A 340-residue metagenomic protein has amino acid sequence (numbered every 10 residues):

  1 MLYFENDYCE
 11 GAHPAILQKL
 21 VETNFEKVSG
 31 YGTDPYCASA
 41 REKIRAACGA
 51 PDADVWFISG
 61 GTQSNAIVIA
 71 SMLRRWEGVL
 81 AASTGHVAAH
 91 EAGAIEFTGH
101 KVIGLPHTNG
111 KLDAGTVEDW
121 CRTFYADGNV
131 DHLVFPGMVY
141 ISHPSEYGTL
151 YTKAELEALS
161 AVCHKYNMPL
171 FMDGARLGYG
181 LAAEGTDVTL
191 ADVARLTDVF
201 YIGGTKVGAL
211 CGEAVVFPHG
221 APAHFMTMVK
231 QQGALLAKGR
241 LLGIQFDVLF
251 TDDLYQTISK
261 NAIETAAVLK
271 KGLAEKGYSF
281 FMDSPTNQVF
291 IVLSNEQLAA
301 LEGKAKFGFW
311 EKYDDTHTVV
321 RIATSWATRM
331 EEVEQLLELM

Functional and structural regions predicted by a protein language model:
H13-G61, S83-A88, A94: Conserved N-terminal alpha-helix of the aminotransferase class I/II PLP-enzyme fold
S71-A89, E118: Conserved PLP-anchoring active-site segment centered on the Schiff-base-forming lysine
R74-W76, A267, G272-M340: Conserved C-terminal alpha-helix-loop-beta "cap" of PLP-dependent enzymes that closes/shapes the active-site mouth
G99-P144, Y151-A158: PLP-dependent aminotransferase-class I/II
V102-I103, L170-M172, F280, F307: Hydrophobic beta-strand scaffold residues
T108, F135-P136, S142, L150 (+2 more regions): Active-site C-terminal subdomain of aminotransferase-like
Y151-A183: Catalytic PLP-binding core of fold-type I/II PLP enzymes
